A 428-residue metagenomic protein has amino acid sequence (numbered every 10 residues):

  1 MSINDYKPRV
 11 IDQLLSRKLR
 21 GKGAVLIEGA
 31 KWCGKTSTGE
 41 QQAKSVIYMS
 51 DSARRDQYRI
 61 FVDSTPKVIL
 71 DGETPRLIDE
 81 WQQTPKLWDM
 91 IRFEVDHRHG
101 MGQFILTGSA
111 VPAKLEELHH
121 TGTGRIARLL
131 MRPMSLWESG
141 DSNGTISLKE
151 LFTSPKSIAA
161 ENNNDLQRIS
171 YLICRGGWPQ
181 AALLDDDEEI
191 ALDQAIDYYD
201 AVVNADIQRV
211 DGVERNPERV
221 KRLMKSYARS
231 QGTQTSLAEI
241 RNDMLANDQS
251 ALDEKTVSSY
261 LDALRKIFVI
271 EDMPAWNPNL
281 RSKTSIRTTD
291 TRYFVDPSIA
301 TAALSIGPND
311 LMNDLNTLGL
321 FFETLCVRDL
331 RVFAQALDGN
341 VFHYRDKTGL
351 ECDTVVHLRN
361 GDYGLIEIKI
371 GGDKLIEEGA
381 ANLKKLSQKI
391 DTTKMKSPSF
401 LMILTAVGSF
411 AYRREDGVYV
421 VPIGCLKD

Functional and structural regions predicted by a protein language model:
M1-S16: N-terminal pre-Walker A segment at the start of P-loop NTPase domains
I27: Hydrophobic anchor at the beta1->P-loop junction of P-loop NTPases
K35-T36: Conserved lysine of the Walker
I47-P75: Short glycine-rich substrate-engagement loop in P-loop NTPases that contacts/grips substrate
W88-P112, H120: Conserved catalytic/switch belt of AAA+ P-loop NTPases
E116-T233: Interdomain motor-coupling "hinge/lid" segment immediately C-terminal to the ATP-binding subdomain of NTP-driven enzymes
D186-D362: Accessory nucleic acid-recognition modules appended to NTPase machines
A406-D428: Domain-level recognition of nuclease-like catalytic cores that cleave nucleotide substrates
